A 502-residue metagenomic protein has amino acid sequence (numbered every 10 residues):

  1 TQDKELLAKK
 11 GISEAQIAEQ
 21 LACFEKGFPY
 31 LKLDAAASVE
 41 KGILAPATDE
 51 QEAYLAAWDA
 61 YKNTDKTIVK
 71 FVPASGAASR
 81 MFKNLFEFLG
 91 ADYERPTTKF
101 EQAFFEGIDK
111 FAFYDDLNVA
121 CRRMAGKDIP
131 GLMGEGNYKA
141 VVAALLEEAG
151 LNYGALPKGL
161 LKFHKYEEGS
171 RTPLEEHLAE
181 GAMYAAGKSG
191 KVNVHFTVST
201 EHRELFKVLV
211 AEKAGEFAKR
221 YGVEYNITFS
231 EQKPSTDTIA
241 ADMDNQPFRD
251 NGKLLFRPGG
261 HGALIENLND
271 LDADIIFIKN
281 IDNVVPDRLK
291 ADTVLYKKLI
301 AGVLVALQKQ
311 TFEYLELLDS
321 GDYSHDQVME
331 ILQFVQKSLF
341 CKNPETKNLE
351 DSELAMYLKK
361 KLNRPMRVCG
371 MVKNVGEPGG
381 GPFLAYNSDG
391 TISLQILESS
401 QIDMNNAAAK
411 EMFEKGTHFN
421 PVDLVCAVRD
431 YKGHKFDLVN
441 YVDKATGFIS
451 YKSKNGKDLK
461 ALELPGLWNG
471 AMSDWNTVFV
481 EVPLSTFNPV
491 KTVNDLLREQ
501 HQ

Functional and structural regions predicted by a protein language model:
T1-V39, A186, L349, E353 (+6 more regions): Long, compositionally biased intrinsically disordered regions
E5-L7, G11, A36-V375, L384-I396 (+2 more regions): Domain-scale recognition of functional cores that engage charged ligands
K127-E135, E148, Y153, D282 (+2 more regions): Conserved catalytic alpha/beta cores of large enzymes that bind or transform nucleotide phosphates and polynucleotides
L178-A182, N406-A409, L464: Short amphipathic beta-strand starts and helix->beta connectors
I276, Y386-P421, D430, T446-Y451: C-terminal, active-site-flanking charged/polar segments
V372, G381, A407: Polyanion-binding interface signature
